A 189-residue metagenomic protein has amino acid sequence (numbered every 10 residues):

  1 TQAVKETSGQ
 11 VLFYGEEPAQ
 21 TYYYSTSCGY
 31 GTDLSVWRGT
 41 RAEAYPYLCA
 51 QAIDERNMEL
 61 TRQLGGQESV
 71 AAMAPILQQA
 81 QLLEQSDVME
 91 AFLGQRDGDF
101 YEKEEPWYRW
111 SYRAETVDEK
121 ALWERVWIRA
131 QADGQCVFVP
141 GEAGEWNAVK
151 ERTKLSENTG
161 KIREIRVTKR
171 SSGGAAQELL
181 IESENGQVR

Functional and structural regions predicted by a protein language model:
T1-R189: Conserved, single-site charged/polar hotspot
